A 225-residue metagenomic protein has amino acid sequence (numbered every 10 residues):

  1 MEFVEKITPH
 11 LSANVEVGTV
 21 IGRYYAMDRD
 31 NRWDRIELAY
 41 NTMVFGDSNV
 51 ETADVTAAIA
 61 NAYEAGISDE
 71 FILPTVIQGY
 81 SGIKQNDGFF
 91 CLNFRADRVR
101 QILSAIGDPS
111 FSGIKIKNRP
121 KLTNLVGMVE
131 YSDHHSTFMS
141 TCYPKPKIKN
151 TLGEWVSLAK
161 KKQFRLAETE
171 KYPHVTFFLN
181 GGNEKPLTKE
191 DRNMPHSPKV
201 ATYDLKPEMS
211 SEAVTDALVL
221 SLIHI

Functional and structural regions predicted by a protein language model:
E2-K84, C91, D97-V99, S104-R119: Long, well-ordered, tryptophan-enriched scaffold segments
E16-G22, S81-Q85, M128-S136, M194-K199: Short acidic (Asp/Glu) and glycine-rich catalytic loops that position anionic groups and cofactors
G18, F90-L92, V126, F164: Hydrophobic/aromatic beta-strand patches that form the interior of the parallel beta-sheet core in alpha/beta enzyme
Y25-R29, F89-L92, F138-C142, P146 (+2 more regions): Hydrophobic alpha-helical scaffolding
W33, N93-A96, R100, R119 (+6 more regions): Conserved structured core elements
N124-N183, E190: Extended, H/D-rich, highly charged conserved domains that either
K162-S221: Metal-dependent catalytic core segments for phosphate chemistry
I223-I225: Conserved small/polar residues in nucleotide/adenosyl-binding loops
